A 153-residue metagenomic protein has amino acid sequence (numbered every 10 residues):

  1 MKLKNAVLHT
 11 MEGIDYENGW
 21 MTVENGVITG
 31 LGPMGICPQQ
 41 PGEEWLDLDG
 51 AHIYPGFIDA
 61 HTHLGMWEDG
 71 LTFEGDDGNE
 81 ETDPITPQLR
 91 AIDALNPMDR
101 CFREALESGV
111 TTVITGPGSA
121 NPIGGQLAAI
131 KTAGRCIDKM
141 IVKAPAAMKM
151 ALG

Functional and structural regions predicted by a protein language model:
M1-Q39, A51-I53: N-terminal metal-binding scaffold of metallo-dependent hydrolase/deaminase domains
K2, G42-D47, A129, A147: Conserved beta-strand scaffold positions in the cores of enzyme catalytic domains, especially in NTP/NDP-utilizing
W20-T22, I114, L127-A129: Short beta-strand scaffold segments in enzyme catalytic cores
T22-V27, N121, A133-C136: Short acidic-glycine loop/turn motifs at beta-strand connectors
L46, I114-T115, M150: General beta-strand structural signal in soluble alpha/beta enzymes
A51-P117: Metal-associated gating/positioning segment near the N- to mid-region
E68-T72, G124-A129: Short acidic, glycine/serine/threonine-rich loops at helix termini
A128-G153: Metal-coordinating catalytic core of metallo-dependent amide/deamination hydrolases
